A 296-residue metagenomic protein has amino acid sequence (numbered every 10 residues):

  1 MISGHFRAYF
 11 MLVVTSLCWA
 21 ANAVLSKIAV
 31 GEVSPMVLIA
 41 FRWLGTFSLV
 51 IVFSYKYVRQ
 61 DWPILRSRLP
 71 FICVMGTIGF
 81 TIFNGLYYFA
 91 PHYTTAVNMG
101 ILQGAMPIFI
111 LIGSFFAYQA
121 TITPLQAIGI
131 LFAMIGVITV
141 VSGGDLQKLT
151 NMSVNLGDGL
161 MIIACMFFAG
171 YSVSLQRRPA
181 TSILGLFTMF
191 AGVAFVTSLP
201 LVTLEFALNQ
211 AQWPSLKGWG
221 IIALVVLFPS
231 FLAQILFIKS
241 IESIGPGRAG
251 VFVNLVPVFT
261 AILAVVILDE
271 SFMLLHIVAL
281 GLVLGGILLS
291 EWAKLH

Functional and structural regions predicted by a protein language model:
M1-I39, T150-R177: Glycine-/small-residue-enriched transmembrane alpha-helix faces in small-molecule transporters and effluxers
S16, I39-F41, F80, N98-A105 (+2 more regions): Helix-helix packing/entry segments at the starts of transmembrane helices
C18-A23, I51-Q103, T139, V226-I244: Specific transmembrane alpha-helical segments of multi-pass solute transporters/efflux pumps, especially DMT/EamA
V24-P35, F89-H92, A96, V141-V154 (+2 more regions): Membrane-interface helix termini and inter-helical loops of multi-pass transporters
A29, L38, R42, A90 (+7 more regions): Hydrophobic/aromatic residues within transmembrane alpha-helices of multi-pass small-molecule transporters
V37-S48, Y87-A127, A164, P246-V266: Specific alpha-helical transmembrane segments that line the substrate/conduction pathway and gating interfaces
V50, G113, I122-G144, N254 (+2 more regions): Hydrophobic transmembrane alpha-helices of multi-pass small-molecule transport proteins
V50, I110-I112, F116, Q147-L208 (+1 more regions): Transmembrane alpha-helical segments that form core, pore/gating elements of small-molecule transporters/exporters
